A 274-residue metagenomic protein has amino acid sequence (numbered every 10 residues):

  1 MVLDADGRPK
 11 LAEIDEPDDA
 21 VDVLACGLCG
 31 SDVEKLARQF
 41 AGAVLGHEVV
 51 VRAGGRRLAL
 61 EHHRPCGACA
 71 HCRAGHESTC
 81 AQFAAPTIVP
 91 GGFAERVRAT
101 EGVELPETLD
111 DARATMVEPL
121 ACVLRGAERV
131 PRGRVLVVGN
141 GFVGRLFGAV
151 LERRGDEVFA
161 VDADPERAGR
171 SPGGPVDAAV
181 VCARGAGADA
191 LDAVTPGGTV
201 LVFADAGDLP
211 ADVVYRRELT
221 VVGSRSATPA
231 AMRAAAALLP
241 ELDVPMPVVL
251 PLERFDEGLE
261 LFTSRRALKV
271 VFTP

Functional and structural regions predicted by a protein language model:
I14-D19, G54-G55, A168-V176: Short acidic low-complexity segments
P17-C26, L36-R73, V103-P106: Glycine-rich beta-strand-centered segment in the early N-terminal region that forms part of a ligand/cofactor-binding
L58, V135, A179: Receiver (REC) domain switch-region micro-motif
R64-V138: NAD(P)H dinucleotide-binding glycine-rich loop of Rossmann-like/cofactor-binding domains, especially the beta1-alpha1
L109-G173: Mid-domain Rossmann-like dinucleotide-binding core that forms the NAD(H)/NADP(H) cofactor-binding site
D164-L219: Glycine-rich cofactor phosphate-binding loops and adjacent beta1-alpha1 units of small-molecule cofactor enzyme domains
F203-A206, S224-A227, L250: Short strand-turn motif at the edge of the Rossmann-like AdoMet-binding core
M232-P274: C-terminal hydrophobic helical "lid"/dimerization subdomain of Rossmann-like NAD(P)H-dependent oxidoreductases
